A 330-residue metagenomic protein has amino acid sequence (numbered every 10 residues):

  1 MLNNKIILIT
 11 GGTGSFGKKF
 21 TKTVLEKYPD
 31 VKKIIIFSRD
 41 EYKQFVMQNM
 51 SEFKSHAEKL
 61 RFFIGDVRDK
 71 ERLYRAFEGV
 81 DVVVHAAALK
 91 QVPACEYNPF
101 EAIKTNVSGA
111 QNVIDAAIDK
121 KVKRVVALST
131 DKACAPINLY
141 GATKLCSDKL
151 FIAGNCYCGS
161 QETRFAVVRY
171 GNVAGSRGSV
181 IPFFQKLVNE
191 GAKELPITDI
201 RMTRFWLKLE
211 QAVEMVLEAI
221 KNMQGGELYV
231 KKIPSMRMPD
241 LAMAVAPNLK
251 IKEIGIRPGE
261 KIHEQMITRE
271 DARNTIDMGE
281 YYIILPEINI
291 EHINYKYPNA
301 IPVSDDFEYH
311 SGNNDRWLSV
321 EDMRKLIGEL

Functional and structural regions predicted by a protein language model:
M1-K5, A153-L330: Strand-loop microenvironment adjacent to phosphate/nucleotide-handling motifs in alpha/beta enzyme folds
K5-E26: N-terminal Rossmann NAD(P)H-binding glycine-rich loop of SDR-like oxidoreductase domains
T10, F77-A86, A127: Rossmann-fold scaffold of SDR-type NAD(P)-dependent oxidoreductases
P29-K43: Conserved glycine-rich Rossmann-like NAD(P)H-binding loop of the short-chain dehydrogenase/reductase
S38, F63-I64, K104, E253: Conserved residues in the N-terminal Rossmann fold of short-chain dehydrogenase/reductase
R61-V82: Conserved Rossmann-fold cofactor-binding substructure of NAD(P)-dependent oxidoreductases
F62, A102, V125, F165-V168: Hydrophobic/aromatic anchor residues within beta-strands of the central parallel beta-sheet of Rossmann-like
H85, L89-L145, K149: Conserved Rossmann-fold NAD(P)-dependent oxidoreductase catalytic core, especially the SDR/UDP-sugar
